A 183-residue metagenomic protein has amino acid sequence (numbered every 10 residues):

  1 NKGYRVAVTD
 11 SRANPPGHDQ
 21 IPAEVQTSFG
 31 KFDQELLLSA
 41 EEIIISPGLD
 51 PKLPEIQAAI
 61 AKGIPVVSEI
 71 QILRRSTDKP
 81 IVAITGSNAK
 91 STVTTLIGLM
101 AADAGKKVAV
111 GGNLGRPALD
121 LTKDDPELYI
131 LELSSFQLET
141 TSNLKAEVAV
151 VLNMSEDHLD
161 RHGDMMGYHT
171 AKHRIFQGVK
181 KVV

Functional and structural regions predicted by a protein language model:
K2-Y4, A23-E24, K62, D103-A104: Conserved dinucleotide-binding and phosphotransfer motif residues
Y4-Q20: NAD(P)-binding Rossmann-fold cofactor-contacting core
A7, Q26-G30, P65-V67, A109: General small-molecule cofactor/ligand-binding pocket signal
G17-Q26, D124: Short, conserved SAM-binding/catalytic segment of Class I S-adenosyl-L-methionine-dependent methyltransferases
P22-L38: Glycine-rich, highly charged phosphate/nucleotide-binding loops
E35-L38, P47-V182: Phosphate-binding loop of NTP-binding sites
